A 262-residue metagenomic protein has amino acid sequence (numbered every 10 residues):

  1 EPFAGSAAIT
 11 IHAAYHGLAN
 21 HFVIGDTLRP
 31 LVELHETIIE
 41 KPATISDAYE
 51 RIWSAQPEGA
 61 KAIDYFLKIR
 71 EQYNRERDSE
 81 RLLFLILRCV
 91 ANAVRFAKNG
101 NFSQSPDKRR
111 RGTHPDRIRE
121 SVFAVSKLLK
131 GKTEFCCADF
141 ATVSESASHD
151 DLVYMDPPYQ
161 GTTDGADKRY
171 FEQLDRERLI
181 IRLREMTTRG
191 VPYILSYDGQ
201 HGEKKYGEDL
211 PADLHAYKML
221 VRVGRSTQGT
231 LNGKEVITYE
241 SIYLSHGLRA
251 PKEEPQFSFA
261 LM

Functional and structural regions predicted by a protein language model:
E1-A13, I24-L28, L83-F96, A138-F140 (+3 more regions): Conserved proline-anchored active-site loop of SAM-dependent methyltransferases that bridges a beta-strand
Y15-K130, G247: Class I S-adenosyl-L-methionine-dependent methyltransferase module
T27, L128-F140, L174: Adenosine-cofactor binding site in Rossmann-like domains, unifying the SAM/SAH pocket of S-adenosylmethionine-dependent
A97-K98, F102-R111, P158-R178: Mobile active-site "lid"/loop adjacent to the S-adenosyl-L-methionine
S121-E134, R182-Y193: A structural motif corresponding to the C-terminal end of an alpha-helix and its immediate exit/capping segment
K132-T133, D151, A216: Short, conserved active-site loop motifs that form the nucleotide-linked donor/cofactor pocket
Q173-M262: Long, positively charged, glycine-interspersed low-complexity recognition regions
